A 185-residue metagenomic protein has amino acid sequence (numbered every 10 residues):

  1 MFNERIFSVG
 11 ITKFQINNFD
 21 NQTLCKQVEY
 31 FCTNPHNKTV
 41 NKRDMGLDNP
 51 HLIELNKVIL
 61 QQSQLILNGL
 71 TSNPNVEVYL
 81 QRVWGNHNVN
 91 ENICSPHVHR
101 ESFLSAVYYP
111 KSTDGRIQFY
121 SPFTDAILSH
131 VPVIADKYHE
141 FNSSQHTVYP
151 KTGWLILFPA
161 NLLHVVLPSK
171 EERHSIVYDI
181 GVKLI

Functional and structural regions predicted by a protein language model:
M1-V76, W84-N86, I93: Non-heme Fe(II)/2-oxoglutarate
F2-E4, I156, V165-V166: Karyopherin-beta/Importin-beta family HEAT-repeat alpha-solenoid scaffold
N88-L157, V182: Catalytic core of non-heme Fe(II) oxygenases with the double-stranded beta-helix
C94-H97, H164-K170: Short beta-strand His + acidic residue motifs that chelate non-heme Fe in jelly-roll/DSBH and cupin folds
D179-I185: Short peripheral tails and domain-boundary helices/loops at the edges of structured domains
